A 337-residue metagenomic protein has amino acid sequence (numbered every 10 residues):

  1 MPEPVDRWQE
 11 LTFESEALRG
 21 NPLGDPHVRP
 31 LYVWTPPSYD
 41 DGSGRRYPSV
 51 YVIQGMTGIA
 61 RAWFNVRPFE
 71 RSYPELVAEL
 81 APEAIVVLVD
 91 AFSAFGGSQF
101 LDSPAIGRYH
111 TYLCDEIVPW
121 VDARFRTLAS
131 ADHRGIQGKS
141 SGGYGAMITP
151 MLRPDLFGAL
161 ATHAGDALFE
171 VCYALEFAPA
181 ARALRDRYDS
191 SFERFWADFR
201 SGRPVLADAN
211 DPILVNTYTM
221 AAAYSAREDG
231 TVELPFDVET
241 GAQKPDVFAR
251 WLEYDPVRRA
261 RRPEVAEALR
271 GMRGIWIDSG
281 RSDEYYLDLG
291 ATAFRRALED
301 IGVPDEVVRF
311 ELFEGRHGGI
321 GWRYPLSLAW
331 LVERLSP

Functional and structural regions predicted by a protein language model:
M1-P337: Non-catalytic cap/lid and distal C-terminal segments of serine-dependent acyl enzymes
